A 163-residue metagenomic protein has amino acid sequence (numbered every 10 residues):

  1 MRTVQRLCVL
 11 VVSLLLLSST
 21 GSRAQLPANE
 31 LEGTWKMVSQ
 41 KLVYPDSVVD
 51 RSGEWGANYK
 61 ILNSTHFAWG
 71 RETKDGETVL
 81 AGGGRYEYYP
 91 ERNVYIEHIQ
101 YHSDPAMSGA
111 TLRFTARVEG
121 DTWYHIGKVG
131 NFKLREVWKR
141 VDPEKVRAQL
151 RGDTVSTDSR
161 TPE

Functional and structural regions predicted by a protein language model:
M1-V9: Bacterial N-terminal signal peptides that target proteins for export
C8-S18: Bacterial N-terminal signal peptides
S19-A81, V94-E163: Lipid interaction determinants
G84-Y88: Extracellular/luminal ectodomains and secreted, surface-exposed scaffolds of diverse proteins
Y89-N93: Short, charged helix-to-loop "capping" segments that act as catalytic/coupling loops
